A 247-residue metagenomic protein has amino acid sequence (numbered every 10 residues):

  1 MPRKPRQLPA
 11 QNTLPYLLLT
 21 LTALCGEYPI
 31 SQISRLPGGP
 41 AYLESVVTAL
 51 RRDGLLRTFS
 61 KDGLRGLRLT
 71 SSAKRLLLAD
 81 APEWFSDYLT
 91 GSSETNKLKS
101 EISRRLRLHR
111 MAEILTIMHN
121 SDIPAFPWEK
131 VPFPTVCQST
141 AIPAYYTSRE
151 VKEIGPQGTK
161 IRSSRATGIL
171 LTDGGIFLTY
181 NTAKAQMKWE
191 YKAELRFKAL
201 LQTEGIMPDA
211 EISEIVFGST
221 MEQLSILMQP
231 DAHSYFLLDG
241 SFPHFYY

Functional and structural regions predicted by a protein language model:
M1-Q7: Short, Lys/Arg-enriched N-terminal segment that forms or immediately precedes the first helix of a structured domain
P9-N12, P29, K61-P82: Short, cationic-aromatic polyanion-contact patches
T13-T20: Pre-recognition alpha-helix immediately N-terminal to the DNA-recognition helix within helix-turn-helix or winged-helix
C25-L36: Short acidic, hydrophobic short linear motifs in intrinsically disordered regions
L36-D53, R57-T58: Short amphipathic alpha-helical interaction segments
S71-I102: Short, amphipathic alpha-helical interaction segments positioned at domain boundaries
E94-K192: Exposed, interaction-prone assembly regions rather than primary DNA-binding/catalytic cores
T172, L178-Y247: C-terminal regulatory/effector modules of DNA-binding transcriptional regulators
